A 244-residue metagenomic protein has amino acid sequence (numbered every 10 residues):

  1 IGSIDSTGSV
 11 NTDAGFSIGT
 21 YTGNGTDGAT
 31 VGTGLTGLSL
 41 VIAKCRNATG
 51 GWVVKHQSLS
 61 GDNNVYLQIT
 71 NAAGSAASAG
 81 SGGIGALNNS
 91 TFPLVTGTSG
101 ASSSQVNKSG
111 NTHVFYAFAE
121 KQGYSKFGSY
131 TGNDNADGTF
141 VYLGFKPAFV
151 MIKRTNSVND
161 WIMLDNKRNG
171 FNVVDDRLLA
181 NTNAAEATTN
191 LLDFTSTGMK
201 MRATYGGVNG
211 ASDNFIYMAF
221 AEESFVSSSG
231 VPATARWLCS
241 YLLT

Functional and structural regions predicted by a protein language model:
I1-T244: Surface-exposed molecular-recognition determinants
